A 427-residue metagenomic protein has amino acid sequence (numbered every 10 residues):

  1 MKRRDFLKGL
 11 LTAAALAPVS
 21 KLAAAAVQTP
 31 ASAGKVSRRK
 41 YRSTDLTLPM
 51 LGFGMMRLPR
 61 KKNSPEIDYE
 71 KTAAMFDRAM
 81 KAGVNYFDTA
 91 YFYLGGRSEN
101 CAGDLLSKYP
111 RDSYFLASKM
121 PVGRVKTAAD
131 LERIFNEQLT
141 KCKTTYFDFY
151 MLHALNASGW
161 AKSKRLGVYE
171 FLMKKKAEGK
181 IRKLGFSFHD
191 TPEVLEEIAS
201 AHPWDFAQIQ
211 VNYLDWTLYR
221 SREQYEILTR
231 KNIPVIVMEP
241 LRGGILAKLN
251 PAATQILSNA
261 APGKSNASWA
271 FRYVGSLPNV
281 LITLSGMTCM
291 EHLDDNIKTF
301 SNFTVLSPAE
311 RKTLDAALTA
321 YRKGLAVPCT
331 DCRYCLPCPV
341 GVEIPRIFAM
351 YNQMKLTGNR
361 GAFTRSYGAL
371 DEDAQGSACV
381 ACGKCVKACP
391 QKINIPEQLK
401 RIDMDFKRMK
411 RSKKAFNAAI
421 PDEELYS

Functional and structural regions predicted by a protein language model:
M1-Y114, F171, A177: N-terminal binding-site loop/beta-alpha segment at the start of enzyme catalytic domains that lines or forms
Y41, F53, F87, A102 (+7 more regions): Conserved, mostly hydrophobic/aromatic
F53, T89, S118, F149-L152 (+3 more regions): Conserved beta-strand positions
R57-Y69, M120-A129, I256-A260: Active-site mouth loops of central-metabolism enzymes
Y93, K108-E132, H153: Structural motif corresponding to the early beta-alpha repeats
G123-L241, K248-Q255, A261-P262, S276: Glycine/proline-rich, positively charged, aromatic-decorated active-site loop/lid region on the catalytic face
E223-S427: Structured C-terminal cap/extension of enzyme domains
